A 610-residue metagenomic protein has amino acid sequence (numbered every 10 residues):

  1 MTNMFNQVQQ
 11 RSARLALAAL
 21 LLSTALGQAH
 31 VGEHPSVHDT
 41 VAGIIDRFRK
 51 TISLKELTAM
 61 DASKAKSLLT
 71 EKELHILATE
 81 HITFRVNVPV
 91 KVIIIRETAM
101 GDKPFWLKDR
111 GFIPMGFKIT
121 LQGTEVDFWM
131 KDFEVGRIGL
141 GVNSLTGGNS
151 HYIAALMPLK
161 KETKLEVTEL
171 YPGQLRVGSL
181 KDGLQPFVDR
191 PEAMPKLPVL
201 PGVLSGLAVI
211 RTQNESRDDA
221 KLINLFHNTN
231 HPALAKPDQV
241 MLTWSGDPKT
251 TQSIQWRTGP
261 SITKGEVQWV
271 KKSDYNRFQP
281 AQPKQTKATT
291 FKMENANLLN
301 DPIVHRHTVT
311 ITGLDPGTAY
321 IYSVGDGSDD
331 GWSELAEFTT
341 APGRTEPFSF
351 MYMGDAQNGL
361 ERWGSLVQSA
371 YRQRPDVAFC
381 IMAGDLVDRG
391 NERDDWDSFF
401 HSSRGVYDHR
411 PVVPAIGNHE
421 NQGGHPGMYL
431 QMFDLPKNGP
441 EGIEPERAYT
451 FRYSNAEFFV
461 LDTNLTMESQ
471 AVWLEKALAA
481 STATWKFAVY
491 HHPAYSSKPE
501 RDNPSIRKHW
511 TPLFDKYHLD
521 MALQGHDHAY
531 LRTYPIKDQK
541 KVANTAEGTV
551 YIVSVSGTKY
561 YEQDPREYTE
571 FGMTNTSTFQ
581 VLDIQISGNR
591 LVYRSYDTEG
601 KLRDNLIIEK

Functional and structural regions predicted by a protein language model:
E80-I82, V90-V92, T250-I254: Structural beta-strand segments of beta-rich domains
M130-S144: Noncatalytic modules at the cell exterior or secretory-pathway interfaces, chiefly beta-strand-rich lectin/adhesion
K164-M351, S577, D583, S587-K610: Acidic, histidine-bearing metal-coordination/catalytic regions of metal-dependent phosphoesterases
T308-T310, A319-E337, D395-T482, H509 (+3 more regions): Extended active-site neighborhood of metal-dependent phosphoesterases/phosphodiesterases
Y322, N358-G364, D388-E392, N418-H425 (+6 more regions): Active-site environment of divalent metal-dependent phosphoester hydrolases
Y352-G354, F379-D385, P411-N418, L461-D462 (+3 more regions): Active-site neighborhood of phospho(di)ester-bond hydrolases with catalytic His/Asp-centered motifs
G364-Q422, K516: Core catalytic region of metal-dependent phosphoesterases/phosphodiesterases, especially metallo-beta-lactamase-like
T484-Q524, K541-N544: Active-site-proximal segments of metal-dependent phosphoesterases and phosphodiesterases across multiple
